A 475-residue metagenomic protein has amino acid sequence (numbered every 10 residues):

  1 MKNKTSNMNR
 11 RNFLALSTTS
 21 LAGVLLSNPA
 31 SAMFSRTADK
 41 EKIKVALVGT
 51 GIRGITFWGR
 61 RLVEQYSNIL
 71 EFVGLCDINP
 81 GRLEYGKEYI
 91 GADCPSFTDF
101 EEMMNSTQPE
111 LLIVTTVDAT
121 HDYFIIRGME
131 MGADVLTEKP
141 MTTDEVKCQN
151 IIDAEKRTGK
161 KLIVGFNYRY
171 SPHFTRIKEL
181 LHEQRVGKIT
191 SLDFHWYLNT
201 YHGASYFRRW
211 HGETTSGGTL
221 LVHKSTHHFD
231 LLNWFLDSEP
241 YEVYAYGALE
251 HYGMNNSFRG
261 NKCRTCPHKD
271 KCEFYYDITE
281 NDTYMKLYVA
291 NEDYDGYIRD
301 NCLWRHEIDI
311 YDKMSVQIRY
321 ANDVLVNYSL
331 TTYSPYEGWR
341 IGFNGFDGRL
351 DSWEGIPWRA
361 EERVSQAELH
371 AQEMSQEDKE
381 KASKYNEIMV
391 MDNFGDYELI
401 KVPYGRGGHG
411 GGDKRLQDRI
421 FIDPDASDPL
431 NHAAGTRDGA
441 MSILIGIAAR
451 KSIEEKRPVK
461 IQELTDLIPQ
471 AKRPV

Functional and structural regions predicted by a protein language model:
K2-L21: N-terminal secretory signal peptides and thylakoid transit peptides that target proteins across membranes
L16-G91, I420: N-terminal Rossmann-like dinucleotide-binding module
L16-S17, V24, I310-V475: C-terminal helical cap and adjacent loop that interface with cofactors, partners, or active-site loops
I52, L70, P80-G81, D122 (+10 more regions): Catalytic cores of eukaryotic secretory-pathway lumenal/extracellular enzymes that build and remodel glycoconjugates
R53-G54, G59, I163, Y168-N301 (+1 more regions): Predominantly a Rossmann-like dinucleotide-binding segment in NAD(P)-dependent oxidoreductases
C94-D99: Conserved SAM-binding strand-loop segment of SAM-dependent methyltransferases
S106, L111, V117, D122-R169 (+1 more regions): Beta-strand-loop-alpha-helix segment that lines the small-molecule cofactor/substrate pocket of alpha/beta enzymes
